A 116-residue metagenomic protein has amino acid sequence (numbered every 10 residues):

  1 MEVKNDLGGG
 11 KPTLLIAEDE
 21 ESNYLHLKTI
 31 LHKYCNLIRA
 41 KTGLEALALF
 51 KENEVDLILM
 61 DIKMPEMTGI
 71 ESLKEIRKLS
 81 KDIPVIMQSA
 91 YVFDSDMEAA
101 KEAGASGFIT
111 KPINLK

Functional and structural regions predicted by a protein language model:
M1-L15, K116: Non-catalytic signal-transmission and effector/linker regions of two-component phosphorelay proteins
K11-E21, L27-K28, I58: Conserved acidic segment of CheY-like receiver
D19, T42-E45, T68-K74: Acidic catalytic/metal-coordinating carboxylates
E20-I38, K78: Two-component/phosphorelay signaling modules centered on CheY-like receiver
R39-L57, K78: Acidic, metal-coordinating helix/loop segments flanking the phosphotransfer/catalytic sites of two-component signaling
M64: Receiver (REC) domain active-site loop signature in two-component systems and cognate sites in sensor histidine kinases
E71, V92-I109: Alpha4 helix (beta4-alpha4-beta5 surface) of REC/receiver domains from two-component response regulators
